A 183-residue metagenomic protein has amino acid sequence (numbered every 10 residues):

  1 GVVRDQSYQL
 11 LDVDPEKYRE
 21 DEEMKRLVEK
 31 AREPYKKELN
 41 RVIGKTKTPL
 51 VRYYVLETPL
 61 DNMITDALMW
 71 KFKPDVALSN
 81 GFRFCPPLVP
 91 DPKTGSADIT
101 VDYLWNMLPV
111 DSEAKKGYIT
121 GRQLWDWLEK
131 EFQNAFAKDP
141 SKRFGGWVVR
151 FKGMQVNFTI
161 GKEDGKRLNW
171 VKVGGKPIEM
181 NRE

Functional and structural regions predicted by a protein language model:
G1-E38, A135-D139, R143, W147-R150 (+1 more regions): Active-site-adjacent helix-turn-beta-strand microarchitecture at beta-sheet edges that either contains or buttresses
Q9-D12, K45, P49, Y118: Generic structural detector for well-ordered beta-strands
E20, Y35, Y53-E57, E113-G117: Generic alpha-helical structural element
R26-P34, E38, P49, K71 (+2 more regions): Residues that form generic nucleotide/phosphate-binding pockets
E38-E57: Glycine-rich phosphate/diphosphate-binding loops and the adjacent beta-loop-alpha structural elements that coordinate
T58-N62: A conserved active-site cap/scaffold subdomain adjacent to cofactor or substrate pockets
M63-D66, W70-E183: Feature captures C-terminal
